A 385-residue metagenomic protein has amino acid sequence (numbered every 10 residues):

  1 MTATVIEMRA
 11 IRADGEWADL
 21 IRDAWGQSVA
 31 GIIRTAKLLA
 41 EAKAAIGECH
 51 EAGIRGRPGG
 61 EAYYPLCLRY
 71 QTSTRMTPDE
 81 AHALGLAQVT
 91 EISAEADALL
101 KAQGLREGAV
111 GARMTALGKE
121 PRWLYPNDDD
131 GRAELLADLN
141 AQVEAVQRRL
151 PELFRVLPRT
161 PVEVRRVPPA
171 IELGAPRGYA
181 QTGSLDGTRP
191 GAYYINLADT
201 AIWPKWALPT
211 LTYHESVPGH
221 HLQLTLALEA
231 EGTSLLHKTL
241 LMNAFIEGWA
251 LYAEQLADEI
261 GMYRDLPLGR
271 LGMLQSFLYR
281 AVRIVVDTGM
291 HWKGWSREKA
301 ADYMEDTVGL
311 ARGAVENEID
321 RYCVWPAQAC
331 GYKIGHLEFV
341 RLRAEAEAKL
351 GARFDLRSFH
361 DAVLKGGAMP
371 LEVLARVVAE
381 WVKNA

Functional and structural regions predicted by a protein language model:
M1-A385: N-terminal maturation segment of proteins
